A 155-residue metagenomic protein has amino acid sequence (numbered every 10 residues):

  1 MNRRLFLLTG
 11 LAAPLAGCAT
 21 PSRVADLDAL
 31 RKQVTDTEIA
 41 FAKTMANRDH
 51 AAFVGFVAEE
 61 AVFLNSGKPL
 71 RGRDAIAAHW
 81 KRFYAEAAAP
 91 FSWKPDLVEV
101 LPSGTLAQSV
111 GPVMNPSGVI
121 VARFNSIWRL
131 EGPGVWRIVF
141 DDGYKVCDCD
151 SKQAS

Functional and structural regions predicted by a protein language model:
M1-A12: N-terminal secretory signal peptides and thylakoid transit peptides that target proteins across membranes
F6-L8, C18-G55, V62-S155: A beta-strand edge to alpha-helix "cap/lid" segment located at domain peripheries
